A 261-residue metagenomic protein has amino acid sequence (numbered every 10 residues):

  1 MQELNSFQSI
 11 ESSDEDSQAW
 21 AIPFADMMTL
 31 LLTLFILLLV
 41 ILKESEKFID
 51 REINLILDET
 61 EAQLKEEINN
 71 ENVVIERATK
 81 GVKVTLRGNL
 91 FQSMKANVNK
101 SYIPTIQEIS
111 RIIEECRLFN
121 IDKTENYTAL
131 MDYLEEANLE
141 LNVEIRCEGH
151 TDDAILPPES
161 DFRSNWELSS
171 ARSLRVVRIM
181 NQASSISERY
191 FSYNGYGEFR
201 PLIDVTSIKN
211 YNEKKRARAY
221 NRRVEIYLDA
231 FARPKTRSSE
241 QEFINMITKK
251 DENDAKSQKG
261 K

Functional and structural regions predicted by a protein language model:
M1-D14, Q18-P23, M27-L39, A219 (+1 more regions): Terminal low-complexity, intrinsically disordered regions
M1-R87: Short terminal targeting/anchoring segments
V40-K43, C116, A183: Generic structural signal for alpha-helix termini and adjacent loop/cap motifs
L55, E59, S101-E108, R172-R175 (+1 more regions): Extracytoplasmic/secreted proteins, especially bacterial periplasmic and envelope-associated proteins
Q63-N69, K100-N142: Extracytoplasmic beta-rich ectodomain segments of secreted or membrane-anchored proteins
N69-E71, A78-V82, L86-N89, M94 (+4 more regions): Envelope-exposed proteins and targeting segments
T79-K123, A154-R163: Short, solvent-exposed beta-strand/turn patches at coil↔beta or beta↔helix junctions that act as interaction loops
V98-K100, N126-E242, S257-G260: Periplasmic OmpA-like peptidoglycan-binding domain that tethers envelope proteins to the cell wall
